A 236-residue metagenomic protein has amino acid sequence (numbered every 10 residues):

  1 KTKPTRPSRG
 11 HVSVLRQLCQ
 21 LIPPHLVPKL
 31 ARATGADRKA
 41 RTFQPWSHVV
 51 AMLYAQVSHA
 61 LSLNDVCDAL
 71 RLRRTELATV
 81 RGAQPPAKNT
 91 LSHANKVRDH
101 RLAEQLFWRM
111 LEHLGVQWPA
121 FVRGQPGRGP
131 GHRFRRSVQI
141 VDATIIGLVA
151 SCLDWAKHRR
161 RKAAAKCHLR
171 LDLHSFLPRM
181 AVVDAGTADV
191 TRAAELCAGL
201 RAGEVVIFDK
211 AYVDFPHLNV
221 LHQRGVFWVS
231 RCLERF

Functional and structural regions predicted by a protein language model:
K1-F236: Conserved, well-structured functional cores that handle cations and Mg-NTP chemistry
